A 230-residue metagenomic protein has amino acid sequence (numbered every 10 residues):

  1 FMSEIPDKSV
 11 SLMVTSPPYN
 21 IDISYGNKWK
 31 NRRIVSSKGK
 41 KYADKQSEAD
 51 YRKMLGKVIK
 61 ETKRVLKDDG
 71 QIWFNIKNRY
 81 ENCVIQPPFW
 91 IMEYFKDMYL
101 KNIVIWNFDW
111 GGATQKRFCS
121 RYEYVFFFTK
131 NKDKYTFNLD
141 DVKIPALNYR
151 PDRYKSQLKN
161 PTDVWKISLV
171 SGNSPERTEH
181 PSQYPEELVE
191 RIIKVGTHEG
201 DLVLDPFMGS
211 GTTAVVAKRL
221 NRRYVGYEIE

Functional and structural regions predicted by a protein language model:
F1-E230: Core catalytic lobe of class I
